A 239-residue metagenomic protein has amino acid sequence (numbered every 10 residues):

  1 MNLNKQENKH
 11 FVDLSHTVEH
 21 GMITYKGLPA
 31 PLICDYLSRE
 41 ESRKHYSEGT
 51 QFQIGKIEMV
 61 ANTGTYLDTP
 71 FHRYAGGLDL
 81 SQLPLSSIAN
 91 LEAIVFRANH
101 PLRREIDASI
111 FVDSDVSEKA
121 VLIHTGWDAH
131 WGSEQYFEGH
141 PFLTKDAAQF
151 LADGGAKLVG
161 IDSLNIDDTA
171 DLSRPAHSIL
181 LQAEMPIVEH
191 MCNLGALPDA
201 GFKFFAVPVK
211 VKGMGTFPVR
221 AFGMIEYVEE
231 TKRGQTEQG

Functional and structural regions predicted by a protein language model:
M1-G239: Active-/binding-site microenvironments in catalytic and ligand-binding cores
